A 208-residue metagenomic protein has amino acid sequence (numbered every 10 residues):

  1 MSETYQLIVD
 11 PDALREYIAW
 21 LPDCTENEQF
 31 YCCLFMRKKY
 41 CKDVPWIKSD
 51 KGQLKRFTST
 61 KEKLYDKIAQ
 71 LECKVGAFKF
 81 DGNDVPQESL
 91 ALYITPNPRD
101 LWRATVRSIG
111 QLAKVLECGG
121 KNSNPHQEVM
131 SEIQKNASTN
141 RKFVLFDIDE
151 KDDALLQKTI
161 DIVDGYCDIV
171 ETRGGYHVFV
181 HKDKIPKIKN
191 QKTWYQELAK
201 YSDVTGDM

Functional and structural regions predicted by a protein language model:
M1-T172, D183, K189, V204-M208: Signature for HUH/AEP ssDNA processing cores
G175-H181: Catalytic nucleophile-His microenvironment captured as a short glycine-rich beta-strand/loop that brackets
K187-K200: Extended Gly/Ser/Thr-rich low-complexity repeat segments, especially those forming or decorating extracellular
